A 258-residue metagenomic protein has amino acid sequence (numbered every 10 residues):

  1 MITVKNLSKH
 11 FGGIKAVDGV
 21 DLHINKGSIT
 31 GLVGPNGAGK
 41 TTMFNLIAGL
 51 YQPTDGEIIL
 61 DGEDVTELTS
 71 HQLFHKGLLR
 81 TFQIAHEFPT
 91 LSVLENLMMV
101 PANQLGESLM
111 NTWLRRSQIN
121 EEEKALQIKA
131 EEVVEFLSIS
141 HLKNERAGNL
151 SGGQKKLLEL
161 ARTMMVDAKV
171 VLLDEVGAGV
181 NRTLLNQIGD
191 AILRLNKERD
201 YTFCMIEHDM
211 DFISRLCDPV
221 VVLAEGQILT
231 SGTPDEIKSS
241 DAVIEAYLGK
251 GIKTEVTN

Functional and structural regions predicted by a protein language model:
V33-P35: The feature captures the beta-strand-to-loop junction immediately N-terminal to the Walker
A48: Helix-to-loop junction immediately C-terminal to a conserved catalytic motif
M110-L142, D190-L193: Conserved ABC ATPase "signature" region
E175-V176: Walker B catalytic motif
N186-E198: Helical segment within the ABC ATPase nucleotide-binding domain
